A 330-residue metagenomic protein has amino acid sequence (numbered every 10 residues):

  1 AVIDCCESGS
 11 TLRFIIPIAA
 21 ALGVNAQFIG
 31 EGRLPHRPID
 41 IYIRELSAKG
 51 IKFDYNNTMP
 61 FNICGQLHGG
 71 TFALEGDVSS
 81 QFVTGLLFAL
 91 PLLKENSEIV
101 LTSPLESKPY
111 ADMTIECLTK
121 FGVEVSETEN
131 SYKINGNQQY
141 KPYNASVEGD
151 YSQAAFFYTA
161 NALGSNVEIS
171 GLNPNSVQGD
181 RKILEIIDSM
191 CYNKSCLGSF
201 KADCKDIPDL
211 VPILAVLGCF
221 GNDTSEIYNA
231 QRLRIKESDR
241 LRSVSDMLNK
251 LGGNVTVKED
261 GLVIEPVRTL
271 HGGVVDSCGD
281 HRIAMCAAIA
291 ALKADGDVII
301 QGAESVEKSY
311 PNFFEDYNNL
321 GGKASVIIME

Functional and structural regions predicted by a protein language model:
A1-E330: Short, structured segments at the rim of ligand-binding sites
